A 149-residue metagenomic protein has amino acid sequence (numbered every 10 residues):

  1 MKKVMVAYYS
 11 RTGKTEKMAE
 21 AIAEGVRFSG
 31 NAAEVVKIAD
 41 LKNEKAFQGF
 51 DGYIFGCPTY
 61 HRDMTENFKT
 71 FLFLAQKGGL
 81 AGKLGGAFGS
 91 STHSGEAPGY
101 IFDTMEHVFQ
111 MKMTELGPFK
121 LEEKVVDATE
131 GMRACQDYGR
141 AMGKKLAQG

Functional and structural regions predicted by a protein language model:
K2-V4, K17, A23-S29, E34-I38 (+1 more regions): FMN-binding flavodoxin-like domain, especially the glycine-rich phosphate-binding loop
V6-Y8: Nucleotide-activated donor-dependent transferases that construct or modify glycoconjugates
S10, I38-K42: Short beta->alpha linker loops
G13-T15: Glycine-rich phosphate/diphosphate-binding loop of Rossmann-like nucleotide-binding domains
N43-F47: Short amphipathic alpha-helix with an adjacent loop that forms part of the alpha/beta core around
